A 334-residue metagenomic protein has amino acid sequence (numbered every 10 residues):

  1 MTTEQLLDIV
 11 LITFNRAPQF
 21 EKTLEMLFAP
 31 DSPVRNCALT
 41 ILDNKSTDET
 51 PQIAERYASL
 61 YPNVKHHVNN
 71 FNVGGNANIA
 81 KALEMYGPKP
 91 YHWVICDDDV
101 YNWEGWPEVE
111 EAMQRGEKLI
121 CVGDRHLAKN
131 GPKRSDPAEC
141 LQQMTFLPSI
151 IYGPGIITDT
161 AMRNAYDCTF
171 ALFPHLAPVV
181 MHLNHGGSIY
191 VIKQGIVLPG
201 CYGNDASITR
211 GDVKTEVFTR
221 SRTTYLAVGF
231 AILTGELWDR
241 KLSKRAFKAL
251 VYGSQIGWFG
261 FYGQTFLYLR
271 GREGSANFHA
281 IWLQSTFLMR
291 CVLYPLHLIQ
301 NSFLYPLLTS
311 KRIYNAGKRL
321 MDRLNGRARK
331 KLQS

Functional and structural regions predicted by a protein language model:
L6-D8, A38: Cell-envelope/extracellular polymer assembly enzymes that use nucleotide-activated donors
R16-P30: Short, well-formed alpha-helical segments that are part of the catalytic scaffolds of diverse glycosyltransferases
L42-Q52, F71: A conserved acidic beta->alpha catalytic loop
N69-G87: Glycine-rich, basic loop-to-helix element that forms the pyrophosphate-binding segment of sugar-nucleotide handling
K89-D98: Short beta-strand-to-loop acidic/aromatic patch adjacent to the donor-nucleotide binding site
V100-S135: Conserved donor NDP-sugar-binding/catalytic core segment of glycosyltransferases
P132-F218: Conserved nucleotide-sugar donor-binding catalytic segment
A177-V180, N184, V191-S334: C-terminal subregions of glycosyltransferases and related glycan-biosynthesis enzymes
